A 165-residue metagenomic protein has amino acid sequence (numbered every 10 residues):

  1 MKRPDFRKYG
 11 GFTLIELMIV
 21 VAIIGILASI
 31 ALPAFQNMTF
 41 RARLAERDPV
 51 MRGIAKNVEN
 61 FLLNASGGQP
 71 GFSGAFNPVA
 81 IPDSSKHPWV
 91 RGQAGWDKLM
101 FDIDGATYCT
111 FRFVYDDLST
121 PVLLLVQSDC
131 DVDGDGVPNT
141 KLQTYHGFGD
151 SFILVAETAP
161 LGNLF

Functional and structural regions predicted by a protein language model:
M1-F12: N-terminal leader/signal peptides at the extreme start of proteins
L17-A34: Alpha-helical hydrophobic helix detector
A34-M51: Aliphatic-rich helix starts adjacent to a transmembrane/signal segment
D48-G53, V58-D102: Short, glycine/small-hydrophobic-rich surface segments
T110-S119: Short amphipathic beta-strand and strand-loop transition segments with alternating hydrophobic
D131-P138: Acidic, glycine-anchored loop motifs typical of Ca2+
V155-F165: Short, low-complexity, Pro/Ser/Thr/Gly-rich segments in the mature regions of secreted, periplasmic
